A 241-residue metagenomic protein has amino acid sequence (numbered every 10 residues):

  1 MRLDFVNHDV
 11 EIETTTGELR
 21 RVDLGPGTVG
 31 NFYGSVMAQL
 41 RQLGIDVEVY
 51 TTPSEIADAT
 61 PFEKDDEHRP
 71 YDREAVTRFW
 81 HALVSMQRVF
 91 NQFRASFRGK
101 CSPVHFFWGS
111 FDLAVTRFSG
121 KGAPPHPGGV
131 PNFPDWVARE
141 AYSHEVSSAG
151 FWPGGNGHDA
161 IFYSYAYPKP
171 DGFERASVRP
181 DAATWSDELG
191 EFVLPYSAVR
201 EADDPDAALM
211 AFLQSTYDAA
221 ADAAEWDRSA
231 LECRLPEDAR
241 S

Functional and structural regions predicted by a protein language model:
M1-A59: Long, hydrophobic/aromatic-enriched structural stretches that serve as scaffold segments
H8-R21, S54-E74, F162-Y163, E188-S197: Glycine-rich, often proline-containing surface loops adjacent to acidic residues and nearby aromatics that form
A38-V49, V84-K100, D171-F173: Secondary-structure boundary elements
G44-I56, A95-G109, D222-D238: Short glycine-rich, low-complexity/disordered patches
K64-P153: Aromatic/basic-lined ligand-recognition segments that form π-stacking hydrophobic pockets flanked by Lys/Arg to engage
D135, S148-A149, F162-A166, D203-D206 (+1 more regions): Metal/cofactor-centered catalytic core regions of large enzymes
S143-V193: Low-complexity, glycine/alanine/valine/leucine- and proline-rich hydrophobic stretches
T184-S241: TerminUS-proximal long segments
